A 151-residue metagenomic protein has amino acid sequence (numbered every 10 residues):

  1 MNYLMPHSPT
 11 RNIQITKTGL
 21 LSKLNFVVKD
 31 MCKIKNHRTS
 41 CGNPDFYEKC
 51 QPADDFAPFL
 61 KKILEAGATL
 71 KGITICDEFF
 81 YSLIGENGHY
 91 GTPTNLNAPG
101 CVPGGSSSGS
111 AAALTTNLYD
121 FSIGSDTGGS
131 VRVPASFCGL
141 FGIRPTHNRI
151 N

Functional and structural regions predicted by a protein language model:
M1-D120: Gly/Ser-rich catalytic/binding loops embedded in alpha/beta enzyme cores
L114-T115, D120-N151: Fold-level recognition of mixed alpha/beta catalytic cores in primary-metabolism enzymes, strongest
